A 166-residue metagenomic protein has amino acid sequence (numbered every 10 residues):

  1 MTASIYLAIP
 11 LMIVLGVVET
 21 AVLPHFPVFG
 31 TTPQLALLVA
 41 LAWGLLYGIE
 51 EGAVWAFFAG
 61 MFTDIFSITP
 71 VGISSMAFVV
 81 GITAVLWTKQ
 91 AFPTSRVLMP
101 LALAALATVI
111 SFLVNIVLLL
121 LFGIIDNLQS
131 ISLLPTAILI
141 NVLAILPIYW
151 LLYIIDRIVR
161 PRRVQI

Functional and structural regions predicted by a protein language model:
M1-I166: Terminal, non-globular segments
